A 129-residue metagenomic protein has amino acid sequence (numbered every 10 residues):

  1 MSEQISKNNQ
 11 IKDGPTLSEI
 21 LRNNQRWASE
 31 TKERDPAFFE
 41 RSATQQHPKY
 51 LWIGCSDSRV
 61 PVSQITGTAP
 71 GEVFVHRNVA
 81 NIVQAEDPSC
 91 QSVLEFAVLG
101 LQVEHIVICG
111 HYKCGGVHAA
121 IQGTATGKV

Functional and structural regions predicted by a protein language model:
S2-E3, K7, Q64, A69-V129: Short HxH-centered metal-ligating active-site micro-motif
S2-Q84, P88: Short, conserved "active-site rim" segments that organize catalytic pockets and cofactor/ligand binding
